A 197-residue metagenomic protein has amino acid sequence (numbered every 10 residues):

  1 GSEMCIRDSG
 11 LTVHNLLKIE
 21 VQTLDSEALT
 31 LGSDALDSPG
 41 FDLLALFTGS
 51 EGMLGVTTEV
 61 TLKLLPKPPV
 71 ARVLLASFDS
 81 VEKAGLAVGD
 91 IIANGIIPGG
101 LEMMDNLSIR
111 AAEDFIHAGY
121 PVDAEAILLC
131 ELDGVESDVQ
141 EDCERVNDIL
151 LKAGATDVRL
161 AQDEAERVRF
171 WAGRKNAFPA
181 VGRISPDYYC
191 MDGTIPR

Functional and structural regions predicted by a protein language model:
G1-M104: FAD-binding subdomain of flavoenzyme oxidoreductases
L62-P66, R72-R197: C-terminal substrate-recognition/cap domain of FAD-linked oxidoreductases
